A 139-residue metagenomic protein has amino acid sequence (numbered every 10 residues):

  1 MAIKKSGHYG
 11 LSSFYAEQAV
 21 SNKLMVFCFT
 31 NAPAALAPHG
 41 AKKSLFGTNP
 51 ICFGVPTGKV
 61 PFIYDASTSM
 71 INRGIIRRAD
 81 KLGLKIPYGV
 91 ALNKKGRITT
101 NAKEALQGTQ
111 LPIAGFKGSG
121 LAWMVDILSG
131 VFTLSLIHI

Functional and structural regions predicted by a protein language model:
M1-A2, K23-C28, P50-C52, V60-I63 (+4 more regions): Structural motif
M1-G58: A generic, well-ordered mixed alpha/beta core segment in the N-terminal half of proteins
F14-Y15, T109, I127: Short, hydrophobic/aromatic alpha-helical segments in well-folded domains
A35-K103: Phosphate/diphosphate-binding glycine-rich loops and adjacent basic-rich segments that engage nucleotide
T100-G115: A long, hydrophobic alpha-helical segment
I113-L121, V125: Conserved phosphate/anionic-ligand binding catalytic regions in large, soluble enzymes, centered on
I127-L134: Short, well-ordered loop/turn and helix-capping segments at boundaries between secondary-structure elements and domains
I137-I139: Conserved small/polar residues in nucleotide/adenosyl-binding loops
